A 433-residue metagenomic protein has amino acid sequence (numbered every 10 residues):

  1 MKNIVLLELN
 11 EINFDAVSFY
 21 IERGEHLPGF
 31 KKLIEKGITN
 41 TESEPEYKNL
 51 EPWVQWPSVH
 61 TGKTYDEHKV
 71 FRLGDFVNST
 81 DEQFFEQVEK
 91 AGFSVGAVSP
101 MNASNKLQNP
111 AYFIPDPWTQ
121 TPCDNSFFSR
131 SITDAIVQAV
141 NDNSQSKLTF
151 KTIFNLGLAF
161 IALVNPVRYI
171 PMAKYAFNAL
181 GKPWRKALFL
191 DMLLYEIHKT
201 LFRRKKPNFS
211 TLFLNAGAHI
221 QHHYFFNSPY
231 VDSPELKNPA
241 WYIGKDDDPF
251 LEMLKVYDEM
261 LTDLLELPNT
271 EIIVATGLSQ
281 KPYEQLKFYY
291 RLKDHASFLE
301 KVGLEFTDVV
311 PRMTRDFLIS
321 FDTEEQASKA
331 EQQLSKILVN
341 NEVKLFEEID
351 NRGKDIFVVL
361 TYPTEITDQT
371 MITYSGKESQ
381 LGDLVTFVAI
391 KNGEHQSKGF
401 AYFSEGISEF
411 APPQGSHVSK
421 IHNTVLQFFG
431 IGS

Functional and structural regions predicted by a protein language model:
N3, E11-N141: Active-site nucleophile/metal-coordination loop of metallo-enzymes that catalyze phosphate/sulfate and related
L6-E8, G29, P249-F288, V425: Metal-dependent active-site segment of extracytoplasmic phospho-/sulfohydrolases and closely related
E11-F14, Y47-L50, T64-D66, M101-N105 (+7 more regions): Short, solvent-exposed loop/turn segments at secondary-structure junctions
K69-F76, L180-L190, W241-M253: The substrate-binding groove and active-site-proximal loops of carbohydrate-active enzymes, especially glycoside
F71-E86, A91, A103-Q108, A296-S433: Membrane-interface soluble catalytic domains
R130-A187, K354-V359: Extended, charge-rich helix/loop segments that form flexible, surface "patches" used to engage negatively charged
L156-G157, Y195-T211, D263-E266: Short amphipathic alpha-helices and their capping/turn segments at secondary-structure boundaries
K182, L201-E252: Active-site His/acidic residue clusters
